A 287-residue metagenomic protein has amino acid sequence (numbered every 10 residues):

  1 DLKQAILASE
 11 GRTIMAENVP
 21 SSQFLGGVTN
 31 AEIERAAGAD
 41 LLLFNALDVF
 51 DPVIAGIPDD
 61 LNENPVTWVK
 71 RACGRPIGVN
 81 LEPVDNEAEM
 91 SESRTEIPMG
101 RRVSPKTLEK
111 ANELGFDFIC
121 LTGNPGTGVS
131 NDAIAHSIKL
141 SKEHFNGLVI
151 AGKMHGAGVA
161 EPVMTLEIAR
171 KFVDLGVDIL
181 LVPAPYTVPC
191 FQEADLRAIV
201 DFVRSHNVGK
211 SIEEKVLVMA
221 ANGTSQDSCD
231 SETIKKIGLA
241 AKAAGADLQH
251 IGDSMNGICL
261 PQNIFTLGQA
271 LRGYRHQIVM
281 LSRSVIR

Functional and structural regions predicted by a protein language model:
D1-E17, N62-N80, R197, D201 (+1 more regions): N-terminal amphipathic alpha-helix/helix-capping segment at the start of soluble metabolic enzymes
D1-Q4, D51-P52, A88: Glycan-processing catalytic domains of CAZymes
A8-P20, V28-A36: N-terminal ordered "arm"
E17-Q23, L47, N80-N86, N124-G126 (+6 more regions): Active-site beta-loop-alpha junctions enriched in small/polar residues
G27-F50, G56-I57, S91-V216, E232-H250 (+2 more regions): Alpha/beta enzyme core
A39-V79: Glycine-rich, N-terminal phosphate-binding loop and its surrounding beta-alpha-beta segment
I54-T67, I199, A243, D253-L281: C-terminal helical cap(s) of enzyme catalytic domains, especially alpha/beta-barrels
P76-P98: Metal-dependent C-N hydrolase catalytic cores
